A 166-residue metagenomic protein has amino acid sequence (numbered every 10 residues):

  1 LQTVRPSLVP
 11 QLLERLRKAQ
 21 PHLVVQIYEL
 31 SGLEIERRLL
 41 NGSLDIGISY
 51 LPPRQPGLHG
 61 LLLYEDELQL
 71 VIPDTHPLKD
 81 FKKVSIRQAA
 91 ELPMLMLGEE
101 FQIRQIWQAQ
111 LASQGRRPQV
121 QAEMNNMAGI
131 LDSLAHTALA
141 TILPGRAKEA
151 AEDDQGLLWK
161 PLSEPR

Functional and structural regions predicted by a protein language model:
L1-Q20, V24-R37: N-terminal winged-helix
S7, Y50, K79, P93-Q114 (+1 more regions): Secondary-structure junction motif
V24, R38, G42-S43, L62 (+4 more regions): Conserved functional loop/turn residues at catalytic and ligand-binding sites
V24-L30, Y50-L51, M96-L97, R117-N126: Short beta-strand-to-loop elements that line the ligand-binding cleft of bilobed periplasmic-binding protein-like
Y28, L33-S43, M127-A138: Short helices/loops that flank or line small-molecule/ion binding pockets
L30, L44-S49, E123-N125, I142-P144 (+1 more regions): Short beta-strand and adjacent tight-turn residues that come in two discontinuous sequence segments and form the edges
Q55-L62, D66, F81, A128-R166: Beta-alpha-beta core module
Q55-M94: Flexible hinge/capping segments at coil-to-helix
